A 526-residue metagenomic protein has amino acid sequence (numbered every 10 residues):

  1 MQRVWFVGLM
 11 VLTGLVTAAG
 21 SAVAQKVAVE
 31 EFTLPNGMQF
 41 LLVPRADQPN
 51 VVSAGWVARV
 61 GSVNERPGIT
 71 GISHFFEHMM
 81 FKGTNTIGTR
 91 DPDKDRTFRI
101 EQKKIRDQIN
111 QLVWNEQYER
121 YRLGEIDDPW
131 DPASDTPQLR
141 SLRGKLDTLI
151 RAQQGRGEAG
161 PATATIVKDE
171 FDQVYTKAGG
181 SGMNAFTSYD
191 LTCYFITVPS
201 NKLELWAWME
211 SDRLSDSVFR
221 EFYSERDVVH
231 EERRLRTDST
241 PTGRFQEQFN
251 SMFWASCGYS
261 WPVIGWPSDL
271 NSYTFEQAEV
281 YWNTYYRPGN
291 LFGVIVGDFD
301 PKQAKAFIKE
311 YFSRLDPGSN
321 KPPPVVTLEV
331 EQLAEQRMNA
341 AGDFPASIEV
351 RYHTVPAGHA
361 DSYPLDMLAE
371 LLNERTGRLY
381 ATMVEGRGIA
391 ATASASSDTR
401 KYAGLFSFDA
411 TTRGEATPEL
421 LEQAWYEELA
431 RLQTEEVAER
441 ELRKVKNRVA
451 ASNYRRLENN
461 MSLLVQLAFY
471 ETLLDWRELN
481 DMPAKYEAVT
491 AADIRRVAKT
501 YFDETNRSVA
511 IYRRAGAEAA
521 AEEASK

Functional and structural regions predicted by a protein language model:
M1-M10: Bacterial N-terminal signal peptides that target proteins for export
L9, T13-T17, S21-L42, F292-V294 (+3 more regions): Proteolytic maturation boundary segments
L41-R45, G180-A185, E279-W282, E335-N339 (+1 more regions): Short beta-strand/turn micro-motifs at beta-sheet edges
Q48-E65, G71-S73, T89-D212, T242-S268 (+5 more regions): M16 family metallopeptidases and their MPP-like homologs
G71-M80, M367-L368: Amphipathic coiled-coil heptad-repeat stalk/oligomerization helices in membrane-associated assembly and trafficking
H78-G88: Catalytic Zn2+-binding segment of zinc metalloproteases
F219, Y223-D227, R234, F245-Q246 (+2 more regions): Non-catalytic, conformational "gating/processing" segments within enzyme and secreted inhibitor domains
R234-D238, N250-M252, N320-R378: His/Glu-based metal-binding/catalytic segments typifying zinc-dependent metallopeptidases
